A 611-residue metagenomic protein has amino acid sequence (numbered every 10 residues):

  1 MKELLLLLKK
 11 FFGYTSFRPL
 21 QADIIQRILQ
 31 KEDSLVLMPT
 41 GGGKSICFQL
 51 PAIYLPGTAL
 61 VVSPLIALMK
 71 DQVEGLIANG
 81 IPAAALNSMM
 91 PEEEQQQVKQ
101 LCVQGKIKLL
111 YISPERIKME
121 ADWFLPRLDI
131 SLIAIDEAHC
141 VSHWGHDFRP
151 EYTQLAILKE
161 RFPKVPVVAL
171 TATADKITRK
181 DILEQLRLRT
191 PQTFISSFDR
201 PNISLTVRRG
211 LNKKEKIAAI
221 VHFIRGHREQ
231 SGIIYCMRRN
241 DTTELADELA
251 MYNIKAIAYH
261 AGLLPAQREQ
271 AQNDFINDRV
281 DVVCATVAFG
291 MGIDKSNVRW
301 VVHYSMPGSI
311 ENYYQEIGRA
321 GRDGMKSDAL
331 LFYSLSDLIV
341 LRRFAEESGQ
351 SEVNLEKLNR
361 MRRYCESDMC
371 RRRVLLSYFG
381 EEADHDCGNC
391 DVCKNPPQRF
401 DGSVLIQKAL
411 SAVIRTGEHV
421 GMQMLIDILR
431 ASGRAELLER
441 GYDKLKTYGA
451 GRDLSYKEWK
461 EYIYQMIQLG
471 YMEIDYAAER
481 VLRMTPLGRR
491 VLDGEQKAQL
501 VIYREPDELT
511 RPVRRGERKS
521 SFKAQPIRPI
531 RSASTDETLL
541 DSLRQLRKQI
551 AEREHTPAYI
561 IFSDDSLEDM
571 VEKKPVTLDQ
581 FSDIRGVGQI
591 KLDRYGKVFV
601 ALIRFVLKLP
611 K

Functional and structural regions predicted by a protein language model:
M1-F11, T15-P19, D23-L35, P39-S45 (+4 more regions): Helicase motor core with emphasis on the C-terminal RecA-like subdomain
M1-L7, V353-L355, D384-K611: Accessory DNA-binding and partner-docking regions appended to nucleic-acid-acting proteins, especially the terminal
I28, I224, F275, C365 (+2 more regions): Short helix-to-turn junction characteristic of helix-turn-helix DNA-binding domains, especially the helix
P163, R228, D368, E418 (+1 more regions): Flexible coil/turn residues that form the inter-helical turn or adjacent wing/linker of helix-turn-helix
I339-N389, P397-F400: C-terminal or mid-to-C-terminal helical accessory/interaction module adjacent to the motor/catalytic core
